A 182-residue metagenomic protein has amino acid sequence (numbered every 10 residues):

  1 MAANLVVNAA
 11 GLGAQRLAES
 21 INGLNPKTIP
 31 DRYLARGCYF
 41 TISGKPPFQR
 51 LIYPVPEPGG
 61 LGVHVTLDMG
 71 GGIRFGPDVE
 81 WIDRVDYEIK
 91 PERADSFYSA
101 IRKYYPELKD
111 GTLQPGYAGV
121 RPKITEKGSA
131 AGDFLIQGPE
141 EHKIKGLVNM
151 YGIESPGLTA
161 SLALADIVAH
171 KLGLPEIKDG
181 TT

Functional and structural regions predicted by a protein language model:
M1-K143: Active-site substrate-recognition segment that forms the wall of the catalytic cavity or substrate channel
E57-G60, V148-S161: Glycine-rich phosphate/pyrophosphate-binding beta-alpha loops
S161-D179: Internal hydrophobic alpha-helix adjacent to the cofactor/substrate pocket in enzyme cavities
